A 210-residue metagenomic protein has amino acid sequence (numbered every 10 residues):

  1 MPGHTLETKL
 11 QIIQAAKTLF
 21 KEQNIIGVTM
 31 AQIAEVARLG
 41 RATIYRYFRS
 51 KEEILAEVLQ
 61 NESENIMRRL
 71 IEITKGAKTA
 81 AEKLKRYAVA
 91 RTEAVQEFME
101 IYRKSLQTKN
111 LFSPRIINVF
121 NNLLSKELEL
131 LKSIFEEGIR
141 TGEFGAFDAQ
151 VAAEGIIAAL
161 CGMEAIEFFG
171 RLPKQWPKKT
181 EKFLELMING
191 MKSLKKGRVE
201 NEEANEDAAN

Functional and structural regions predicted by a protein language model:
M1-Q23, G27-V36, E53: Basic, helix-initiating cap at the start of DNA-binding domains
I12, S50-A56, N65: Short amphipathic alpha-helical segment with a characteristic S/N-K-E followed by hydrophobic residues
R38-F48: Short hydrophobic/aromatic patch on the recognition helix
K51, E62-I66, Y87-R91, F98 (+3 more regions): Hydrophobic/aromatic residues within well-ordered alpha-helical segments
E57, I71-E97, A153-I156: Hydrophobic alpha-helical connector segments
E64, P114-T141, Q150-E154: Amphipathic alpha-helical packing segments from all-alpha helical-bundle domains
T92-L130: Short secondary-structure transition hinges
E93, E129, S133-T141, A158 (+2 more regions): C-terminal peripheral helix-coil segments that are non-catalytic and often amphipathic
